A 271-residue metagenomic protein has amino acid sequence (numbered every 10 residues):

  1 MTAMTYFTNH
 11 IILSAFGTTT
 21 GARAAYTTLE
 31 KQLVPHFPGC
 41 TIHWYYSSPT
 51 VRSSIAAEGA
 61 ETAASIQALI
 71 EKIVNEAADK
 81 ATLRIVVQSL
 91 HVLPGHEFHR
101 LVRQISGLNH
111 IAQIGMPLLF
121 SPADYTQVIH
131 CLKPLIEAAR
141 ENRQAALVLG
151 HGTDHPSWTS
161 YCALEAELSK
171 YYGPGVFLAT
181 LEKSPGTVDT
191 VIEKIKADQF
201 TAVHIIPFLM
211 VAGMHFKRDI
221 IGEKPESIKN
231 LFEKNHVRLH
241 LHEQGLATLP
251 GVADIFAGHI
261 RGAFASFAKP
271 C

Functional and structural regions predicted by a protein language model:
M1-C271: Active-site-proximal alpha-helix that buttresses catalytic centers in soluble enzyme cores
